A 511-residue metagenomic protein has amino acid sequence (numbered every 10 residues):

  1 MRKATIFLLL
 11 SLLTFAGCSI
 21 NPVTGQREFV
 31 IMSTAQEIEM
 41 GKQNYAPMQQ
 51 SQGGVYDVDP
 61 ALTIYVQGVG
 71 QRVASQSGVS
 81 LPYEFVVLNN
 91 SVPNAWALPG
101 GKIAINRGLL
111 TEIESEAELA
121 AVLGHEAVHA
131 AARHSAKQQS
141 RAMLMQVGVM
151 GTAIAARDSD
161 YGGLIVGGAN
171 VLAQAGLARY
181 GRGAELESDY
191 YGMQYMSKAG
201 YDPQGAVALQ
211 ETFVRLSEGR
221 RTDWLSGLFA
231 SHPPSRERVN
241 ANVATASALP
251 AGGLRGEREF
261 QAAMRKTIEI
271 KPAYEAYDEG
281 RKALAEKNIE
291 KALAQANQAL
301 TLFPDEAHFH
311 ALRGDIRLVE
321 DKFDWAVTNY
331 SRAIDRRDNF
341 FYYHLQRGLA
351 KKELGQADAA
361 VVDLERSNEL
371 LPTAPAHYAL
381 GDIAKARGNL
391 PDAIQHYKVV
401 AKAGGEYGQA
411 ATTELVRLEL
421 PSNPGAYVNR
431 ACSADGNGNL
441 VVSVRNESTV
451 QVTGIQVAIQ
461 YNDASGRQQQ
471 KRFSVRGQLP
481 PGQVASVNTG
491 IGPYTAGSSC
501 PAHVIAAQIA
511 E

Functional and structural regions predicted by a protein language model:
T14-G17: C-terminal motif of bacterial Sec signal peptides marking the signal peptidase cleavage site
S19-D160, L177, Q194-L228, A248 (+7 more regions): Peri-catalytic and regulatory segments of divalent metal-dependent proteins
A273, A307-H308, F341-Y342, A374-P375 (+1 more regions): Helix-start (N-cap) detector for alpha-helical repeat units in TPR-like alpha-solenoids, especially tetratricopeptide
A285, V319-E320, E353-L354, A386-R387 (+1 more regions): Register position in tetratricopeptide repeats
A299, R332-A333, R366-S367, V399-V400: Canonical positions in the second alpha-helix
L302, R336, E369-L370, A403: Structural marker of alpha-solenoid helical repeat scaffolds
L312, Q346, A379, T413-E414: Canonical tetratricopeptide repeat
E419-L420, P424, C432-N437, Q468-R472 (+1 more regions): Terminal connector regions
